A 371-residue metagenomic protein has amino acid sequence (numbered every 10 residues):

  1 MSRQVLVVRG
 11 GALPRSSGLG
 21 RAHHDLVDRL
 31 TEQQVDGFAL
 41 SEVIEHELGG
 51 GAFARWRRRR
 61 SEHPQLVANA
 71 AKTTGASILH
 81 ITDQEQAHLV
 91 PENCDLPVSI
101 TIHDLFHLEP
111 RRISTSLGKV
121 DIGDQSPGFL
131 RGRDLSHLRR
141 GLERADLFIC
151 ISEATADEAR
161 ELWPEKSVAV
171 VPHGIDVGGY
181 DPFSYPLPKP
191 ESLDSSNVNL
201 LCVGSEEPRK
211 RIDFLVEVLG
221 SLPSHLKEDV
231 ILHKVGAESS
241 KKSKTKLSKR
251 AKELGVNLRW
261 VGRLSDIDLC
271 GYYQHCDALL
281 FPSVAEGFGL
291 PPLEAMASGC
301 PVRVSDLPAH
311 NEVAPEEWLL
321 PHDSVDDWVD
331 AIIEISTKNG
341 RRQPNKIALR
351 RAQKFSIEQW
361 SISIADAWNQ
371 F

Functional and structural regions predicted by a protein language model:
M1-F371: Carbohydrate transferase catalytic cores enriched for Leloir-type hexosyltransferases
